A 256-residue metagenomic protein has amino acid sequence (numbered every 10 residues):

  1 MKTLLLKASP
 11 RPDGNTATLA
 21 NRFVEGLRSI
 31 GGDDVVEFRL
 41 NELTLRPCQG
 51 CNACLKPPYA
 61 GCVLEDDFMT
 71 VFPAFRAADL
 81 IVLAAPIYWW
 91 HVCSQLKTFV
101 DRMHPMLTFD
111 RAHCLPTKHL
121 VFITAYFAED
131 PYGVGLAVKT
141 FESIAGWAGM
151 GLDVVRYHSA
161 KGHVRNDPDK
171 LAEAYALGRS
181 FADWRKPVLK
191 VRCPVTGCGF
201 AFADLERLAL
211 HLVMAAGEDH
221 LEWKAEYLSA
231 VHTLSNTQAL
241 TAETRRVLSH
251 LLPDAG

Functional and structural regions predicted by a protein language model:
M1-A84, W90-P105, P168, A172-V188 (+3 more regions): N-terminal beta1-alpha1-beta2 submodule of the flavodoxin-like/Rossmannoid cofactor-binding fold
A8, L40, T124-F127, Y157: Cofactor-binding loop segments of dinucleotide-utilizing enzymes, especially the Rossmann-like FAD- and NAD(P)+-binding
D34-R39, G149-H158: Short beta-strand elements in bilobed, periplasmic/extracellular small-molecule ligand-binding domains
S94-Q95, F109-V154: Short, glycine-/small-residue-rich phosphate/pyrophosphate-handling segment
K190-R192, D204-L234: C-terminal recognition-helix end and immediately following basic linker of small zinc-binding "finger" domains
V195-G197: The feature encodes the position-specific loop residue within the Cys1-Cys2 segment of canonical C2H2 zinc-finger
N236-P253: Intrinsically disordered, low-complexity linkers and flanking regions associated with multi-zinc-finger proteins
